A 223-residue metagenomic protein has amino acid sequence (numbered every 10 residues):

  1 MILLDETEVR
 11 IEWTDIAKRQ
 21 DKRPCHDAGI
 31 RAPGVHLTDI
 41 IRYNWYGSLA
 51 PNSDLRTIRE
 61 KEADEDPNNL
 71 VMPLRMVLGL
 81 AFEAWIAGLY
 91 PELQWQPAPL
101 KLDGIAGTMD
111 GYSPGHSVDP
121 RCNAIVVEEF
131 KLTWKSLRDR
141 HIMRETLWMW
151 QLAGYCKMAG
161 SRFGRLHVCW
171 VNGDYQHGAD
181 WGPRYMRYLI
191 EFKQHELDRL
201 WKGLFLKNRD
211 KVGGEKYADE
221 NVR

Functional and structural regions predicted by a protein language model:
M1-V127, W134, R140, T146: Metal-dependent nuclease catalytic cores that hydrolyze phosphodiester bonds in DNA/RNA, characterized by
W95-R209, G213: Nucleic-acid nuclease catalytic cores
V212-N221: Charged phosphate-binding loop/patch that engages nucleotide di/tri-phosphates or the phosphate backbone of nucleic
